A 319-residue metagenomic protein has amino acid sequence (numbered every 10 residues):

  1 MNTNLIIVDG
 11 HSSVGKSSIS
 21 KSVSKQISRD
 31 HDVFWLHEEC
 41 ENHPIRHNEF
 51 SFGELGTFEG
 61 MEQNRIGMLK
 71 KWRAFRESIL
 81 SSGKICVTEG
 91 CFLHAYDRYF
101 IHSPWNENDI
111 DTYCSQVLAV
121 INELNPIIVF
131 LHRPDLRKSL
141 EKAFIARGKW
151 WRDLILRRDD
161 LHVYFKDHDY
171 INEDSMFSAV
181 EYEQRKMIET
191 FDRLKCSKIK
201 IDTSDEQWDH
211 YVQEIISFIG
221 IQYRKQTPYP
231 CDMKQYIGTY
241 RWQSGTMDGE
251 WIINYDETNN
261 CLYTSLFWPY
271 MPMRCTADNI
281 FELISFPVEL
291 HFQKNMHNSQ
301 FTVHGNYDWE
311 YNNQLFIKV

Functional and structural regions predicted by a protein language model:
H11: P-loop (Walker A) phosphate-binding loop of NTP-binding proteins
K16: Conserved lysine of the Walker
I19, V23: Hydrophobic positions on the alpha1 helix immediately C-terminal to the Walker A/P-loop
S24-A74: Conserved substrate/cofactor phosphate-moiety recognition/catalytic segment in nucleotide-dependent phosphotransferases
E62-L124, F130: Glycine-rich phosphate-binding loop used to anchor ATP phosphates in small-molecule kinases, encompassing both
E89-G90, E107-V163: Conserved phosphate-donor/acceptor-positioning beta-strand/loop module used by diverse small-molecule
R158-P228: NTP-dependent small-molecule kinase module
R224-V319: Peripheral terminal and inter-domain segments
